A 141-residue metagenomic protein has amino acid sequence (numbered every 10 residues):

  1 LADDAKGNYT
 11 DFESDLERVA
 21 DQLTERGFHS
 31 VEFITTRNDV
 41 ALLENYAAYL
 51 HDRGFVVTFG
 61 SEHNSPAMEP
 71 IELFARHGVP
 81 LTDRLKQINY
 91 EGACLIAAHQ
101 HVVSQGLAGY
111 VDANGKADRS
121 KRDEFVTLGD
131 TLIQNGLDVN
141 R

Functional and structural regions predicted by a protein language model:
L1-R141: Charged catalytic cores and adjacent phosphate/nucleic-acid-binding surfaces used for phosphate/nucleic-acid chemistry
